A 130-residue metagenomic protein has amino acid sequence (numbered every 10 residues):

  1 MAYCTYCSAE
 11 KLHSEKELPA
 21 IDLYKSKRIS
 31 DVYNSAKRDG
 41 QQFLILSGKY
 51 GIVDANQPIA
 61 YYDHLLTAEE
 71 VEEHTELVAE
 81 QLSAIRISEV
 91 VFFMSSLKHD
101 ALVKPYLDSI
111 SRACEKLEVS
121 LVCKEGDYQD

Functional and structural regions predicted by a protein language model:
M1-D130: Peripheral peptide segments
